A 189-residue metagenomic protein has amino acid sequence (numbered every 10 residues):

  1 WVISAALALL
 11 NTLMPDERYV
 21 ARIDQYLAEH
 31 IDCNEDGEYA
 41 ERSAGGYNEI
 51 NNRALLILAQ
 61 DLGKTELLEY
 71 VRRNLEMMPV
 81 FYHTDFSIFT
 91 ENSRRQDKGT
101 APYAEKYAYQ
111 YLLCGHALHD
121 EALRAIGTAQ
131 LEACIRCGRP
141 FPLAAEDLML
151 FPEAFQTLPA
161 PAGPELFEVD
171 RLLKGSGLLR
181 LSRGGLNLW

Functional and structural regions predicted by a protein language model:
W1-E69: Aromatic-lined, polymer-binding surfaces characteristic of secreted/periplasmic polysaccharide-degrading enzymes
T65-W189: Extended polysaccharide-engagement surfaces of secreted carbohydrate-active enzymes
